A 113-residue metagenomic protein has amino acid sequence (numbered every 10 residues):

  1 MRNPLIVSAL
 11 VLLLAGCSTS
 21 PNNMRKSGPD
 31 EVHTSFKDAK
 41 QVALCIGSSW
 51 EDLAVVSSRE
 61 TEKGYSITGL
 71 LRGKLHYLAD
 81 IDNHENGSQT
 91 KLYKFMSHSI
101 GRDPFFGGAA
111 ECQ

Functional and structural regions predicted by a protein language model:
R2-S8: Sec-dependent signal peptide recognition, specifically the positively charged N-region followed immediately by
L14-G16: C-terminal motif of bacterial Sec signal peptides marking the signal peptidase cleavage site
S18-S20: Bacterial signal peptide processing site
N23-G28, N86-Y93: Acidic/histidine-rich, surface-exposed loop or edge segments in extracytoplasmic proteins
M24, E31-R72: Post-signal-peptide N-terminal segment of Sec-exported extracytoplasmic proteins
A39, A43, G47, L78 (+1 more regions): Extracytoplasmic/secreted envelope proteins and their assembly/folding machinery, especially bacterial periplasmic
K74-K91: Amphipathic N-proximal alpha-helical interface segments
Y93-Q113: C-terminal partner/receptor-binding element of secreted or periplasmic proteins
